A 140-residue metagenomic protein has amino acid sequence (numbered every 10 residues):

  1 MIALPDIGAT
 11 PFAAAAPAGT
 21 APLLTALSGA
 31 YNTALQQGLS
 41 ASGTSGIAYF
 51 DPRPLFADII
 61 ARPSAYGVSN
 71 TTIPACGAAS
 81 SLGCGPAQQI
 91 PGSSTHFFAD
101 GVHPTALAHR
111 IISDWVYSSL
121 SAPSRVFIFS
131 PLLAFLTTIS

Functional and structural regions predicted by a protein language model:
M1-L4: Mobile, glycine-rich extracellular loop/lid and propeptide segments that shape or gate substrate/ligand access
D6, P11-T25, A41, S45-V102: Mobile gating loops/cap/lid regions near enzyme active sites that modulate substrate access
L27, Y31-L35, Y49, A108-I112 (+1 more regions): Stable alpha-helical elements in mature extracytoplasmic
L35, L55, T105: Aromatic-lined glycan-binding groove of carbohydrate-active enzymes
Q36-T44, A61-S64, D114-A122: Sec-exported extracytoplasmic/periplasmic mature domains
A79-L132: Histidine-centered active-site loop/cap adjacent to the catalytic His in serine esterases/O-acetyl transfer systems
T138-I139: Extended non-globular C-terminal regions
